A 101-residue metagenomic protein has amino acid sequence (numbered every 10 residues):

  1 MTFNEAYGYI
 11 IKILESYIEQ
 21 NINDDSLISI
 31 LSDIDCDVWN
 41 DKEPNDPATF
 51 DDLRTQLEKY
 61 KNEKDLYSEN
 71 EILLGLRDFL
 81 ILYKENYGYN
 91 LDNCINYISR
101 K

Functional and structural regions predicted by a protein language model:
M1-E5, S68-E69: Short, low-complexity cationic-aromatic patches
F3-L31: Short terminal alpha-helical segments
I13-N21, I34, L57-Y60, F79 (+1 more regions): Generic structural signal for hydrophobic core residues of well-folded globular domains
Y17-D25, D65-L66, Y83-D92: Charged, low-complexity interaction regions
N21-P47: N-terminal interaction modules that seed assembly of large macromolecular complexes
V38-E71: Short, charged early-sequence alpha-helical segments and their helix-coil boundaries
A48, N70-K101: Amphipathic alpha-helical binding modules
